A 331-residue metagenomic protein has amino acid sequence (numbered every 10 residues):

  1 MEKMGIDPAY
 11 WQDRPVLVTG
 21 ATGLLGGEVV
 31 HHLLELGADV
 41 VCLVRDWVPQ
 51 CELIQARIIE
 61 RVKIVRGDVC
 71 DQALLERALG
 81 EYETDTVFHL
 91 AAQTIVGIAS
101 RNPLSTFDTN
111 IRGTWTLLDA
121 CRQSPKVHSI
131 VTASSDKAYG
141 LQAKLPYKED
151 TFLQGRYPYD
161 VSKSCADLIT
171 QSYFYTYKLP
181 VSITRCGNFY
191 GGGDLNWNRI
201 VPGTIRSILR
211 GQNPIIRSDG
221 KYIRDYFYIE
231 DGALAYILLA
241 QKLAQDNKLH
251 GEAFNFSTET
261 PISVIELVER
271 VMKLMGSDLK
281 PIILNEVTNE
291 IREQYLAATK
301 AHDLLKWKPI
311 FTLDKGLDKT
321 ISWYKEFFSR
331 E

Functional and structural regions predicted by a protein language model:
M1, E35, I208-E331: C-terminal substrate-binding subdomain of Rossmann-fold SDR/epimerase-dehydratase oxidoreductases
M1-T86: N-terminal Rossmann/SDR dinucleotide-binding element
E28, H32, I169, R270: Rossmann-fold NAD(P)-dependent oxidoreductase module
D46, C70-D71, N102, A297 (+1 more regions): Acidic/polar helix N-cap motif
T86-F88, V131: N-terminal Rossmann-like NAD(P) cofactor-binding module of classical short-chain dehydrogenase/reductase
A91-T94, S134-D136: Conserved NAD(P)H cofactor-binding loop of Rossmann-fold oxidoreductase domains
R101-T116, Q123, S129, K137-I183 (+2 more regions): Catalytic helix-loop patch of NAD(P)-dependent Rossmann-fold dehydrogenases
